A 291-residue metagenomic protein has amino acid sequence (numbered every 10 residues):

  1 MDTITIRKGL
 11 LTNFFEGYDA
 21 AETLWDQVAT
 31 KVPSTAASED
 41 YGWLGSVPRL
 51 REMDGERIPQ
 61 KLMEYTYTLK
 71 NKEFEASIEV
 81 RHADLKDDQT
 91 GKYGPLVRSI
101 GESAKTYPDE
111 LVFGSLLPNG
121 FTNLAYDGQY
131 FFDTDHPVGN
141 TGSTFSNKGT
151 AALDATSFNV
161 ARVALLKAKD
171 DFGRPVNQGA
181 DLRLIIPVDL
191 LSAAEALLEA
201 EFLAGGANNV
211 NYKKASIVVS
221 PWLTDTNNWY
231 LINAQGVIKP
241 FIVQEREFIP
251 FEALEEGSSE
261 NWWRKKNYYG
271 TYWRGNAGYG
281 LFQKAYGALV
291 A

Functional and structural regions predicted by a protein language model:
M1-S38, Q244-P250, L254-G257: N-terminal catalytic cores of peptidoglycan-degrading enzymes
D2-I4, T134-R174, Q178-R183, D189-A291: Sequence/fold signature of self-assembling virion shell proteins
E16-F74: Assembly/oligomerization interface modules of large self-assembling protein complexes
D19-D26, P33-A36, K105, V112 (+4 more regions): Residue-level signal for secondary-structure boundary elements
A20, D26, Q60, Y67-L69 (+3 more regions): Peripheral peptide segments
S46, T66, R81-L85, K105 (+5 more regions): An acidic- and aromatic-residue-enriched active-site/binding cleft used to recognize and process polar
R51-S103: Long, hydrophobic/aromatic-enriched structural stretches that serve as scaffold segments
D88-G91, P95, E102-A164: Alpha-helical scaffold segments that mediate packing/assembly in large oligomeric complexes
